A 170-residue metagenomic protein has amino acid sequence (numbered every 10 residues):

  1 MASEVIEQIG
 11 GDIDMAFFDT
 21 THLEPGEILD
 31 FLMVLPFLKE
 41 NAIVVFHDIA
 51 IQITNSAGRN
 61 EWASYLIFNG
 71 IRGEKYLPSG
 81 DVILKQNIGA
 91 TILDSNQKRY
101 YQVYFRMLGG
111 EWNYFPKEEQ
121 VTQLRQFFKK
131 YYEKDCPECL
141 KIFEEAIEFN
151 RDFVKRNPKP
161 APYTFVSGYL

Functional and structural regions predicted by a protein language model:
M1-G10: S-adenosyl-L-methionine
G11-F18: Short SAM/SAH-binding signature in class I
T21: Short glycine-/small-residue-rich Rossmann-like dinucleotide-binding loops
P25-L170: C-terminal substrate-binding/active-site "lid" region of AdoMet-derived donor-dependent transferases
